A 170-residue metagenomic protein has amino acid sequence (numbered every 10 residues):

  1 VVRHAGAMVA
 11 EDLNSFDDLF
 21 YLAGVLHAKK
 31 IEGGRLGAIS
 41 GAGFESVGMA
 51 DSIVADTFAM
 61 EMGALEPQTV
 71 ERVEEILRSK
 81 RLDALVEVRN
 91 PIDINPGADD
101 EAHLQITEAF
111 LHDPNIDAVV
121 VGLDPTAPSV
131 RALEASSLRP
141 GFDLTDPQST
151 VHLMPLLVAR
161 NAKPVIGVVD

Functional and structural regions predicted by a protein language model:
V1, D146-N161: Catalytic-core regions built around general acid/base machinery
V1-L13: Conserved thiamine diphosphate
R3, E32-T145: Short glycine-cluster motifs
A10-G37, E108, H112-D113: Structural signature of the thiamine diphosphate
S15, L19, A102-I106, S149-L153: Well-ordered alpha-helical segments embedded in enzymatic catalytic cores
S15-F20, G41, D124-T126, V169: A glycine-rich phosphate-binding loop feature that marks nucleotide/adenosyl-phosphate handling sites
P164-D170: Short beta-strand elements of ligand-binding domains
